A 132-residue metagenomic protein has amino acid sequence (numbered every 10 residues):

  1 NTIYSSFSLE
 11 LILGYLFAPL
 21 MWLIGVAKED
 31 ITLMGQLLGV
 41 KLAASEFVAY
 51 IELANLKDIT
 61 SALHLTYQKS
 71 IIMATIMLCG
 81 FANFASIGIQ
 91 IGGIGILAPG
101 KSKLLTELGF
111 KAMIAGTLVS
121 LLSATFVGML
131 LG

Functional and structural regions predicted by a protein language model:
N1-A62: Transmembrane helical segments that form the transport core of multi-pass membrane transport proteins
K41-G132: C-terminal transmembrane helix pair
